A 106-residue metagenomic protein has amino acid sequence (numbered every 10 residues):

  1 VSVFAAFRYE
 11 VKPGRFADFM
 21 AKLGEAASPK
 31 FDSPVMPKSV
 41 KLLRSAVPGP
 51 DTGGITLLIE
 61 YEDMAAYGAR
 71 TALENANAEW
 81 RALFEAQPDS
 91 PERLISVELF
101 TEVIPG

Functional and structural regions predicted by a protein language model:
S2-E10, K41-N75: Short, well-ordered beta-strand segments in beta-rich or mixed alpha/beta enzyme and ligand-binding folds
E10-L23: Short, surface-exposed ligand-recognition loops at beta-strand->loop->(often short) alpha-helix junctions that present
P13-R15, D63-A65, V103: Residues that cap or initiate secondary-structure elements
D18, A66-A69, A82: Short, solvent-exposed alpha-helical surface patches in well-structured domains
K22-E25, L73, A86: Residues within well-ordered alpha-helical secondary structure of globular protein domains
S33, P37-T56, E79-G106: Glycine-rich beta-strand-turn "strand-cap" elements at beta-sheet edges
